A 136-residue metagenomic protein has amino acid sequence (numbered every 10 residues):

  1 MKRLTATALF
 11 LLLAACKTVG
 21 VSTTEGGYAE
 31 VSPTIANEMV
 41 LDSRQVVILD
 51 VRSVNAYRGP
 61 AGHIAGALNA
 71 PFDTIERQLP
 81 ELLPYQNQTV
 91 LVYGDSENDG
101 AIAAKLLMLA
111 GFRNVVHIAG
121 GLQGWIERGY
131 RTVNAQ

Functional and structural regions predicted by a protein language model:
K2-L4, C16-D42, V46, V54-T89 (+1 more regions): Rhodanese-like catalytic fold shared by cysteine-dependent sulfurtransferases and DSP/PTP-type phosphatases
L49: Active-site flanking residues adjacent to catalytic metal/cofactor-binding acidic residues
